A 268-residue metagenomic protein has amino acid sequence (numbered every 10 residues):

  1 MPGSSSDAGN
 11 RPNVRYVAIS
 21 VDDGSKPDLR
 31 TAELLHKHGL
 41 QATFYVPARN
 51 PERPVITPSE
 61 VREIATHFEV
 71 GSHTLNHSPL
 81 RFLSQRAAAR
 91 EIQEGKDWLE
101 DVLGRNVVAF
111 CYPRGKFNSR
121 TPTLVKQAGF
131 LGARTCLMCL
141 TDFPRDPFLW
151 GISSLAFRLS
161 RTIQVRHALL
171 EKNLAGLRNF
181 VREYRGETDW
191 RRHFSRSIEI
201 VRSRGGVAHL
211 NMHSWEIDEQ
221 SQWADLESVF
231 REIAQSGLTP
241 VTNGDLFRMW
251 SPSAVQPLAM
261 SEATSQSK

Functional and structural regions predicted by a protein language model:
M1-P2, P147, G151-R196, A259-K268: Membrane-proximal basic amphipathic "stem/tether" segments
M1-V14, K37-G39, E52, E100 (+2 more regions): C-terminal domain-boundary segment and adjacent tail
P2-A18, P27-E33, L40-N50, E60: A structural preference for long, well-packed, hydrophobic secondary-structure segments
A18-I19, E69, L238: Hydrophobic "anchor" residues on beta-strands that sit immediately upstream of conserved functional sites
S25-K26, N76: Short, glycine/acidic-enriched loop or turn micro-motifs at the edges of active sites
L29-K37, P58-R62, R86-Q93, D97-E100 (+3 more regions): Amphipathic, non-transmembrane alpha-helical secondary structure
H38-T123, Q127-L131, C136-L155, L159-R166 (+4 more regions): Metal-dependent polysaccharide deacetylase catalytic core of the NodB/CE4 family, i.e., the active-site-bearing domain
